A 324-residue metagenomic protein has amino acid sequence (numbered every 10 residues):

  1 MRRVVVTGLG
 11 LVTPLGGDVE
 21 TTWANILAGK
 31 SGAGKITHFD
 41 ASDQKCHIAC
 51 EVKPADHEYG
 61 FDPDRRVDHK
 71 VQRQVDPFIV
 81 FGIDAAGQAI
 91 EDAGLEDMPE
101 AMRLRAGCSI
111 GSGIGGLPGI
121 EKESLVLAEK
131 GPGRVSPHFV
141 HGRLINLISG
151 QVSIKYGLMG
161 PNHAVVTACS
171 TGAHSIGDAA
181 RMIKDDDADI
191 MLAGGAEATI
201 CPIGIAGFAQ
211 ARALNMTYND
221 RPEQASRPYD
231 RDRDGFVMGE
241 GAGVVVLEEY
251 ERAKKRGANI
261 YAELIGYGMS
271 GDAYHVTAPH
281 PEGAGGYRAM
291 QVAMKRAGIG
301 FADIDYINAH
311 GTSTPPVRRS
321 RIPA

Functional and structural regions predicted by a protein language model:
M1-I36: N-terminal phosphate-binding or glycine-rich loops at protein starts, especially the Walker A/P-loop of NTPases
R3-T7, G32-K35, R221-I299, D305-Y306: Condensing-enzyme catalytic core mediating Claisen C-C bond formation in acyl metabolism
V4-V6, R105-S109, D189-A193, S226 (+1 more regions): Short glycine-aspartate micro-motif
V6, L27-T167, A196-G207, D303-R319: Conserved beta-ketoacyl condensing-enzyme motif
G10, S109-G111, V166, M191-E197 (+3 more regions): Short beta-strand segments
E20-N25, P118-P132, M182-D185, I205-D220 (+2 more regions): A glycine- and small-aliphatic-rich helix-loop capping segment at beta-alpha/alpha-beta transitions that lines
G82-A93, I148, S175, E248-Y250 (+2 more regions): Short, well-ordered amphipathic alpha-helical segments that serve as non-catalytic structural scaffolds within diverse
E129-S136, H174-G177, R181, D185 (+3 more regions): Glycine-/small-residue-rich "gating" segment that lines the acyl/pantetheine channel and substrate pocket
